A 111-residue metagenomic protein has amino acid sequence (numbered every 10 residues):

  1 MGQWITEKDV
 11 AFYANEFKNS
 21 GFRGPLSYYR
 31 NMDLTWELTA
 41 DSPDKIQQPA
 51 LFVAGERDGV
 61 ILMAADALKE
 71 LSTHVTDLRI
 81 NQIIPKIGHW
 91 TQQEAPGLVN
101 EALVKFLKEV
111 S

Functional and structural regions predicted by a protein language model:
M1-I61: Alpha/beta-hydrolase
E16, H74-V75, F106: Alpha-helical structural context
P25, M63-A67, A95: Residues at alpha-helix caps and immediate loop-helix transition turns in enzyme cores, especially N- and C-cap
L34, L68-L71, V99-E101, K108: Alpha-helix termini
E37-T39, S72-V75, S111: Alpha-helix termini
D44, L51-K86: Conserved loop-alpha-helix segment in the C-terminal half of the alpha/beta-hydrolase fold that carries the catalytic
L78-S111: Catalytic active-site module of serine/aspartate enzymes centered on a nucleophile-bearing elbow/loop
